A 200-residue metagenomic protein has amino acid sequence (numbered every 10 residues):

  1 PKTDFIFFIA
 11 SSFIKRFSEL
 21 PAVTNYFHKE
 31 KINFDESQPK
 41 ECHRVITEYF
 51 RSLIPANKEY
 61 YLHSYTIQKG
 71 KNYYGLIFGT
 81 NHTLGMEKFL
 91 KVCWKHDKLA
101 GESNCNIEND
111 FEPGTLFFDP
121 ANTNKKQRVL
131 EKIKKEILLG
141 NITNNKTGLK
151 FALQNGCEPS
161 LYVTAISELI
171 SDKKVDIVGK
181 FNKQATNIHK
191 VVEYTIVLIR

Functional and structural regions predicted by a protein language model:
P1-T147, F151-R200: Class I S-adenosyl-L-methionine-dependent methyltransferase catalytic core
